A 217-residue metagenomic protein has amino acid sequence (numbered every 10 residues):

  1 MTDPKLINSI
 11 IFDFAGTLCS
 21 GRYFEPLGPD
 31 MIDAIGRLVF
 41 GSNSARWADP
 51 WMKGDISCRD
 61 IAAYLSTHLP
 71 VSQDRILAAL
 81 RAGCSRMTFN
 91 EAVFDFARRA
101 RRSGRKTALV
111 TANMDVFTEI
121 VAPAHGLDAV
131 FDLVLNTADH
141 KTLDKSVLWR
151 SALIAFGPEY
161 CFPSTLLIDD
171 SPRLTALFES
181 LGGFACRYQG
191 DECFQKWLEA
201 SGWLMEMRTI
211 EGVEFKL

Functional and structural regions predicted by a protein language model:
T2-D49, R59, T67-V71, L181: Active-site neighborhood of HAD-like aspartate-dependent phosphohydrolases
A48, M52, T118-E119, L174-A176: Catalytic phosphate/metal-binding cores of nucleic-acid and nucleotide-processing enzymes, i.e., regions that mediate
L77-L109, S146: Short, acidic loop-to-helix structural element flanking the phosphoryl-transfer center in phosphate-processing enzymes
F94-R102, L153, T175, E179: Surface-exposed amphipathic alpha-helices with a cationic face
V116-L166: Substrate-recognition "cap/lid" segment bordering the active-site pocket of phosphatases
P123-A138, A200-L217: Structural recognition of alpha->loop->beta junctions
F162-A200, L204: Acidic, Mg2+-coordinating phosphoryl-transfer loop and its flanking beta/alpha structural elements, shared across
